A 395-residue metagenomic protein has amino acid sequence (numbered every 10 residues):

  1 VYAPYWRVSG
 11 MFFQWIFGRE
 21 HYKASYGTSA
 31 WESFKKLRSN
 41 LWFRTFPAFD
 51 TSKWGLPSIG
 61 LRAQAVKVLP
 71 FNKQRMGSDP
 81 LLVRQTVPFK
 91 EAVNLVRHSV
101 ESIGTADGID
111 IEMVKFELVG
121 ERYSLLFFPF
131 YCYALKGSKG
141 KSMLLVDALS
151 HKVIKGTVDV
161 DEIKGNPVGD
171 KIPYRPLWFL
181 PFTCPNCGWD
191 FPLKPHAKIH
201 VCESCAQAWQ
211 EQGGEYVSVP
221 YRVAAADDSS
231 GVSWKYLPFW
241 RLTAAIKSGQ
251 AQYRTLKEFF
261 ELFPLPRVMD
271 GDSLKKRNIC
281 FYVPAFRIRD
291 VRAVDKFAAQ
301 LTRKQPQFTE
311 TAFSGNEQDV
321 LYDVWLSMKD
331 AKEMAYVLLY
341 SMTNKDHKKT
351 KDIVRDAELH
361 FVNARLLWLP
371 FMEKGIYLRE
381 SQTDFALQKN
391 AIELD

Functional and structural regions predicted by a protein language model:
V1-S142, V146-L149, V153-L180, K194 (+1 more regions): Charged, low-complexity helical/coil segments in non-catalytic cytosolic or luminal regions
P181-F182, I199: Residues immediately within or flanking Cys/His clusters that coordinate Zn2+ in small zinc-binding modules
C184-C187, C202-C205: Short cysteine-rich clusters marking metal-coordination/redox-active sites
P192-V201: Short linker/helix segments within small regulatory modules
W209: Catalytic or ion-coupling anion/metal-binding cores of large enzyme and transporter domains
